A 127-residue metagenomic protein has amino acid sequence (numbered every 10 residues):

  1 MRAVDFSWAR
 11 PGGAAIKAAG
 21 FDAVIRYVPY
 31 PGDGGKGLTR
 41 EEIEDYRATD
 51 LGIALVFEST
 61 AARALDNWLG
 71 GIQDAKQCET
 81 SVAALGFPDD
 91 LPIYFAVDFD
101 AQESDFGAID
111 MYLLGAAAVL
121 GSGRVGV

Functional and structural regions predicted by a protein language model:
M1-R2, R124: Short active-site oxyanion
R2-P11, R26-A108, Y112: Substrate-binding cleft of extracellular glycoside hydrolase catalytic domains
K17, D22: Conserved acidic residues
L120-V127: Aromatic-lined carbohydrate-recognition surfaces of secreted/lumenal glycan-active proteins
